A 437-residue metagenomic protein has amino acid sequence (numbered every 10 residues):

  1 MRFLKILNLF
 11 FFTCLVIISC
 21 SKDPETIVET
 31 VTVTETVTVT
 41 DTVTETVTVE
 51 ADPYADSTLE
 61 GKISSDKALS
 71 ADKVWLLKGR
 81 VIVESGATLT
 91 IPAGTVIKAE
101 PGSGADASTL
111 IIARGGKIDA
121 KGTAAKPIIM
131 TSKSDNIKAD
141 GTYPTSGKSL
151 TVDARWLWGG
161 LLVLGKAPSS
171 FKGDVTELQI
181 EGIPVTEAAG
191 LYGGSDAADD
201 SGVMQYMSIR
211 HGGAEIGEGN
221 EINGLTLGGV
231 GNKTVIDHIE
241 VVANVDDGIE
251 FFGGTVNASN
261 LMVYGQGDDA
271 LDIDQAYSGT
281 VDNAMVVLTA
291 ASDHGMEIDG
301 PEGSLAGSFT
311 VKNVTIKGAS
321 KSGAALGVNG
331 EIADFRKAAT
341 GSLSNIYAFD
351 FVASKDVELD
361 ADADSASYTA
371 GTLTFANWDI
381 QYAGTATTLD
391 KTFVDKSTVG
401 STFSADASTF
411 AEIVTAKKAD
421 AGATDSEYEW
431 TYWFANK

Functional and structural regions predicted by a protein language model:
M1-N8: Bacterial N-terminal signal peptides that target proteins for export
F3, C14-D56: Bacterial Sec-dependent N-terminal signal peptides
D52-S85, L89, E100-G115, T123 (+4 more regions): Extracellular beta-rich repeat passengers
V96: Catalytic metal-binding/acid-base residues of hydrolase active sites
